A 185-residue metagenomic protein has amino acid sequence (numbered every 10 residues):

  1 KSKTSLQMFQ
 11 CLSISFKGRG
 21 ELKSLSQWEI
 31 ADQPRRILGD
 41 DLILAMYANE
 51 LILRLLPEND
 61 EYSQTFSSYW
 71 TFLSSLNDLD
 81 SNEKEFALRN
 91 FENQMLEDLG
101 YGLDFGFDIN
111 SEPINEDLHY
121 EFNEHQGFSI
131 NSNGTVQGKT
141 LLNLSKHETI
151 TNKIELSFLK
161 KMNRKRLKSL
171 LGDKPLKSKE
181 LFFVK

Functional and structural regions predicted by a protein language model:
K1-K185: Non-catalytic alpha-helical scaffolds and adjoining flexible linkers that form interface surfaces for assembly
